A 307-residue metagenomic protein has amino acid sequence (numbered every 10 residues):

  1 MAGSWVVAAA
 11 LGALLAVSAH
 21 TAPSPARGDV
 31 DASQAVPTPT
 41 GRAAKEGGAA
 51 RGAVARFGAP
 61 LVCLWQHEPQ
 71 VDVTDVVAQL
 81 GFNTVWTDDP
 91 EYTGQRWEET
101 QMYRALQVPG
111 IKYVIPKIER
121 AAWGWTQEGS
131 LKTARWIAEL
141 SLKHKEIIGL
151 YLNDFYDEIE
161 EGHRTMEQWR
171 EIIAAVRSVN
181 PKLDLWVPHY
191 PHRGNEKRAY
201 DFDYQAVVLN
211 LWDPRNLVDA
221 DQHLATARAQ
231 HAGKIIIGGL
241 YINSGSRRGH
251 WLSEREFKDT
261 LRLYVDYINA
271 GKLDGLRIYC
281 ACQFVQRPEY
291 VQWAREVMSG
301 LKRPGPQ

Functional and structural regions predicted by a protein language model:
M1-V7: Bacterial N-terminal signal peptides that target proteins for export
G3, G12, G28, G41 (+1 more regions): Residue-identity detector for glycine
V7-S18: Bacterial N-terminal signal peptides
V17-T38: Signal peptide processing junction and immediate N-terminal pro/mature segment of secreted/exported proteins
V36-Q307: Glycan-processing catalytic domains of CAZymes
